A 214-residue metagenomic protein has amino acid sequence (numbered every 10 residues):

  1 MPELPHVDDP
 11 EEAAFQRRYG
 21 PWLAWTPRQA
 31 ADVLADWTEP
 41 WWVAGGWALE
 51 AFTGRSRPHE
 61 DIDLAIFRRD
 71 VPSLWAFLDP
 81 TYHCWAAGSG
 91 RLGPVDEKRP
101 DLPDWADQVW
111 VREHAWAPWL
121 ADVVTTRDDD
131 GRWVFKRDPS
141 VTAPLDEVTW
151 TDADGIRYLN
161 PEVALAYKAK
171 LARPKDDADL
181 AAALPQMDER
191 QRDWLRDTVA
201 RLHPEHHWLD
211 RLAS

Functional and structural regions predicted by a protein language model:
M1-S214: Compositionally biased terminal segments of proteins
